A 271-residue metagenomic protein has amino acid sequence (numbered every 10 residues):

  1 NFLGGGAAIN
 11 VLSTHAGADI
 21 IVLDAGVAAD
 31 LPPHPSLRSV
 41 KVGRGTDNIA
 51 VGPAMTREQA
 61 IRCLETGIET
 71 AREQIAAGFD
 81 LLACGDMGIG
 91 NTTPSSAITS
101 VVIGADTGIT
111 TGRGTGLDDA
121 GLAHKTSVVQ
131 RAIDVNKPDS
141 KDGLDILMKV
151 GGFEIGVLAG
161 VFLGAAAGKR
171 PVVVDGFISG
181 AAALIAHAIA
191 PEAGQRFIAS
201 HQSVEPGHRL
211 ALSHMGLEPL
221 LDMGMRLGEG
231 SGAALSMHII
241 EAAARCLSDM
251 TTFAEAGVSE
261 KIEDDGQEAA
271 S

Functional and structural regions predicted by a protein language model:
N1-S271: N-terminal loops that bind phosphate or other acidic moieties and the adjacent beta-alpha structural core
